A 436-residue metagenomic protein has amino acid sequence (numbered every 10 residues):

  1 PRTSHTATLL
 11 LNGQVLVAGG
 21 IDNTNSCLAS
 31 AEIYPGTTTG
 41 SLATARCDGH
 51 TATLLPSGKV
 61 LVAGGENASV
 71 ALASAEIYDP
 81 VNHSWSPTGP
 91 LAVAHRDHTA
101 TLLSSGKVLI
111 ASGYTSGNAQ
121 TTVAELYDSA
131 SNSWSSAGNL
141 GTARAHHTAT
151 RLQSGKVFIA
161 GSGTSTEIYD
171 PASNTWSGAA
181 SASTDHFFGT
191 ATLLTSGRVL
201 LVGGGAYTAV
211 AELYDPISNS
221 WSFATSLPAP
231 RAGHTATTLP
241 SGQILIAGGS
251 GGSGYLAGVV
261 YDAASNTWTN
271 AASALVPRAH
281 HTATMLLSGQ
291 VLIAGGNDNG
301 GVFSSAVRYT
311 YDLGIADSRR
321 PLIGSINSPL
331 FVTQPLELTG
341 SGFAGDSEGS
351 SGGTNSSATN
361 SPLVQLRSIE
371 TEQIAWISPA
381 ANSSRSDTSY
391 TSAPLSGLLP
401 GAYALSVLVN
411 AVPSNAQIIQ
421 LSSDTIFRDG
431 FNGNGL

Functional and structural regions predicted by a protein language model:
P1-R2, T39-D48, P87-H95, S136-R144 (+4 more regions): Short loop/turn motifs that recur once per blade in beta-propeller domains
T3-T8, D48-T53, R96-T101, A145-T150 (+4 more regions): Beta-propeller and closely related beta-sheet repeat lectin domains
L11-S26, G40-S41, P56-A71, P80 (+16 more regions): Glycine-centered tight turns/hairpins at beta-strand boundaries that repeat across beta-rich repeat domains
A31-Y34, Y78, Y127, Y169 (+4 more regions): Hydrophobic/aromatic beta-strand positions that recur at structurally equivalent sites within the blades
W221, G248, W268-A271, L330-P413: Immunoglobulin-like IPT/TIG beta-sandwich domains and homologous Ig-like subdomains
D312-R320: Proline/serine/threonine-rich low-complexity linkers at boundaries of modular beta-sandwich domains
P413-S422: Edge beta-strands of extracellular beta-sandwich domains
T425-G435: Extracellular carbohydrate-recognition regions
